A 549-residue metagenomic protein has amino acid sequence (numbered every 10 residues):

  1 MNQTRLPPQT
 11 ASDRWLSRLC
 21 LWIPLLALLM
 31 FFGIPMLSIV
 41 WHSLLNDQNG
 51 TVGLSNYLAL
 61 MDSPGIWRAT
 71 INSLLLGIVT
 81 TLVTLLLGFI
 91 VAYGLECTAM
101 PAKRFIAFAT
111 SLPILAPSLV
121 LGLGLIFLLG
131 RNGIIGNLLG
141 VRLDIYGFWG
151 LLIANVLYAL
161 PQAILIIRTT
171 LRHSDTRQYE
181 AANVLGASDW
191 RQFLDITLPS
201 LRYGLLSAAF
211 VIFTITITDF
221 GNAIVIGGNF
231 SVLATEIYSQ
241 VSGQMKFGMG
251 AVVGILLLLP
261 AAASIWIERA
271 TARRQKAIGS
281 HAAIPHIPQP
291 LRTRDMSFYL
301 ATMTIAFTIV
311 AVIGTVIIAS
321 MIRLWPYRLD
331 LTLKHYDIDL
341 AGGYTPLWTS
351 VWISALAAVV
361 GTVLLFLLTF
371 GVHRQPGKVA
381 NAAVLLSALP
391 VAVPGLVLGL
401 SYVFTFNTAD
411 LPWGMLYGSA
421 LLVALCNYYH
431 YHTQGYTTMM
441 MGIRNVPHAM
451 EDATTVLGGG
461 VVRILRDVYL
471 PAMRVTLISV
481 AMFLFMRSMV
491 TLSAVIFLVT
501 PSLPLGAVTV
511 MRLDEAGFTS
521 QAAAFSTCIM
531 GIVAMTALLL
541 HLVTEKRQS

Functional and structural regions predicted by a protein language model:
M1-R14: Short, Lys/Arg-rich, polar N-terminal cytosolic tail immediately upstream of the first transmembrane signal-anchor
N2-Q3, V184, L542-S549: Short, charged juxtamembrane terminal tails flanking transmembrane helices
L6-Q9, W266-A301: Alpha-helical transmembrane segments of integral membrane proteins
P7, V52-M61, L331-L340, L465: A short amphipathic helical element positioned immediately N-terminal to and/or at the very start of a transmembrane
D13-D47, L58, D62-R172, S200-G221 (+7 more regions): Membrane-water interface segments at the C-terminal ends of transmembrane alpha-helices in multi-pass inner-membrane
Y179-E180, E451-D452: Short alpha-helical segment that forms part of, or immediately flanks, the ligand-binding pocket in carbohydrate-active
S188, Q275-P290, Y327-D339: Juxtamembrane inter-helical linkers in multi-pass membrane proteins
D219-M245, Y327-R328, L492-T519: Glycine-rich helix-loop "coupling/hinge" segments at transmembrane-helix boundaries in multipass transporters
